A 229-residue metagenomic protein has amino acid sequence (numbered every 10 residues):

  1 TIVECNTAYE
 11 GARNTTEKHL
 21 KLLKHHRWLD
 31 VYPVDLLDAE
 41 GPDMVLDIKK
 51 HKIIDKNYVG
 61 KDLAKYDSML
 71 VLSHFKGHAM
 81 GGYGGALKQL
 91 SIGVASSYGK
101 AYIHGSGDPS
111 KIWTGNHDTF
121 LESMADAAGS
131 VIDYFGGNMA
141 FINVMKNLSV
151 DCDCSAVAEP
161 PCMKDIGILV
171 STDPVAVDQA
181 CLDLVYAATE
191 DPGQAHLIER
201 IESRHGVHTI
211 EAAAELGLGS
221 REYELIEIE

Functional and structural regions predicted by a protein language model:
T1-E229: Extended, low-polarity segments enriched in aliphatic/aromatic residues
